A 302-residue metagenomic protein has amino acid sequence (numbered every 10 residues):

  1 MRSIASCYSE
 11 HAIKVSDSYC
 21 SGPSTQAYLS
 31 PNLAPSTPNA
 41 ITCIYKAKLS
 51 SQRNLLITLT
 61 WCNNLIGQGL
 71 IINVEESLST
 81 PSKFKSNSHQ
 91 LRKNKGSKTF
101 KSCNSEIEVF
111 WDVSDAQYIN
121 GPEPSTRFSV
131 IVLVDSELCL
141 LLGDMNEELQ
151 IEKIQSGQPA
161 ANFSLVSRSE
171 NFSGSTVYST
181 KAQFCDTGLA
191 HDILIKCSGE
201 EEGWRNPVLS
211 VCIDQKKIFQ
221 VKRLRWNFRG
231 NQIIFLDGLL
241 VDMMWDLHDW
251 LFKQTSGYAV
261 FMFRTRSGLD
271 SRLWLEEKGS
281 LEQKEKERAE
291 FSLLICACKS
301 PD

Functional and structural regions predicted by a protein language model:
R2-A5, V15, P81-N206, I233 (+1 more regions): Peripheral membrane interaction modules
S6-C7, K14-K98: Short Lys/Arg-enriched alpha/beta "domain-start" segment
I13, G22, N39, L55 (+6 more regions): Generic detection of intrinsically disordered/low-complexity segments and helix-coil linkers/edges
L49, E76, F184-D186, I213 (+1 more regions): Short acidic, glycine-rich loop/turn motifs
Q68-E76, F128-V130, L209-V211, Q232-I234: Short polybasic amphipathic segments
S198-Q232, L236: Eukaryotic modular interaction domains in large regulatory/scaffold proteins
